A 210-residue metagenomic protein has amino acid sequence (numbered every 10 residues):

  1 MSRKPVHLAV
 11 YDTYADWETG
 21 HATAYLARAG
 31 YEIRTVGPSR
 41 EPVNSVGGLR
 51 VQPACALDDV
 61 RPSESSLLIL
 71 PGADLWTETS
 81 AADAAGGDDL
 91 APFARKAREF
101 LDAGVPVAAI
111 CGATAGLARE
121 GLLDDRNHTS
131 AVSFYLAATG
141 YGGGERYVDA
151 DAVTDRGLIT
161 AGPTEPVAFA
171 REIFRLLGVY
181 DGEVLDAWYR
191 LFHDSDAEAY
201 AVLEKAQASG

Functional and structural regions predicted by a protein language model:
R3-A15, R28-G37, L49, A54-A108 (+1 more regions): Active-site-adjacent pocket-lining segments in enzyme domains
Y14-T19, N44: Short N-terminal binding/cap micro-motifs at the start of the first secondary-structure element
H21-A22, K96: Hydrophobic residues within alpha-helices that form the first helical element adjacent to the glycine-rich loop
